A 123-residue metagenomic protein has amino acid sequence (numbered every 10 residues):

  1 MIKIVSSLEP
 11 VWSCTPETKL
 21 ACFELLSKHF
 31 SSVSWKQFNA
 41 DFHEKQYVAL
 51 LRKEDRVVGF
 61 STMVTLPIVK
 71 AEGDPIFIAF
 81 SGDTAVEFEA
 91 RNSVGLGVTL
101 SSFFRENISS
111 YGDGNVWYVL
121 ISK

Functional and structural regions predicted by a protein language model:
V5-E89, I121-S122: A conserved beta-strand-loop-helix scaffold within acyl/acetyltransferase catalytic domains
Y47-L51, E106, Y111: Short alpha-helical interface elements
P75-I78, L96-V98, Y111-G112: Short, charged/polar low-complexity linear motifs in solvent-exposed/disordered segments
V86, R91-E106: Conserved acetyl-CoA-binding loop-helix of GNAT-fold acetyltransferases
N107-S122: Conserved GNAT acetyl-CoA-binding A-motif
